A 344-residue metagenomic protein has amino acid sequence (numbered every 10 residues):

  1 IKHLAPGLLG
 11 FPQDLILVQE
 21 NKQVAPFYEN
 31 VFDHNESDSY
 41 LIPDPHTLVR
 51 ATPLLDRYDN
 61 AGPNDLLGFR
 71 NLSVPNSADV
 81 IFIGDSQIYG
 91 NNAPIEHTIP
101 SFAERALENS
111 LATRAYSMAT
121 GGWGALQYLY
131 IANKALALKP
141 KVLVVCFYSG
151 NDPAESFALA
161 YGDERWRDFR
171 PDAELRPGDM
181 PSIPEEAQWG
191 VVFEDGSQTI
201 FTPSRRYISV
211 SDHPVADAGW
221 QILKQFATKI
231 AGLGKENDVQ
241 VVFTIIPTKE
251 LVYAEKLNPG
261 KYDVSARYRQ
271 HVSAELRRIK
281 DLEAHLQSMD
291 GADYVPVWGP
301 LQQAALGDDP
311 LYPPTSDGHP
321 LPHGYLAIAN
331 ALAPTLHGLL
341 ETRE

Functional and structural regions predicted by a protein language model:
I1, D293, P313-E344: Histidine-centered active-site loop/cap adjacent to the catalytic His in serine esterases/O-acetyl transfer systems
L4-A106, L301-T315: Membrane/wall-proximal cationic-aromatic binding patches
P53-R57, V80-I81, Q87-E186, F193: Conserved SGNH/GDSL esterase-like catalytic core that processes O-acyl groups on lipids and polysaccharides
S86-A93, S117-M118, A216-W220, V272 (+1 more regions): Second-shell loop/turn segments in exported
L107, L111, N237, M289-D290: Helix C-cap/helix->beta junction micro-motif
A125, L129, W220, K224 (+1 more regions): Short, amphipathic alpha-helical "lid/cap" segments that border enzyme active or binding sites
Y148-H285, V297-L306: Serine-dependent acyl-ester chemistry module
